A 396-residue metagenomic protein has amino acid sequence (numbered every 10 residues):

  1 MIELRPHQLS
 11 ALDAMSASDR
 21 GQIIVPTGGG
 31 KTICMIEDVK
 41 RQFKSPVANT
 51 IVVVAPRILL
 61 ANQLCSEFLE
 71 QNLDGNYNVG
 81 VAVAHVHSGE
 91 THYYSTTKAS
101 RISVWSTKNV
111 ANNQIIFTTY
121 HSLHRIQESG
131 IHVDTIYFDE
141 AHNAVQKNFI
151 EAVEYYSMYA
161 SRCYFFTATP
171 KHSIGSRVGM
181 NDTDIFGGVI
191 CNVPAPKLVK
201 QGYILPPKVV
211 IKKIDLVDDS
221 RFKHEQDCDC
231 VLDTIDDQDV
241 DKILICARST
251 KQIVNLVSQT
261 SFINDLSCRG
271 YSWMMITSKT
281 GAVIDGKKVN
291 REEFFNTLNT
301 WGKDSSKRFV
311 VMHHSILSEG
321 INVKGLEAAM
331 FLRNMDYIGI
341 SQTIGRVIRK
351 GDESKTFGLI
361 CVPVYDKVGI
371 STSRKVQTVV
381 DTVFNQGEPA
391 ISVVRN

Functional and structural regions predicted by a protein language model:
M1-I24: Conserved pre-motif I regulatory segment
S18-D38: Walker A/P-loop
T32-E37, Q42, V47-N72, V83 (+1 more regions): Conserved Walker A/P-loop ATP-binding site and its immediately adjacent core in helicase/helicase-like ATPase domains
L59-T97, N264: Conserved helix-turn-beta segment of the N-terminal RecA-like "Helicase ATP-binding" lobe in SF1/SF2 helicases
I102-A152, H313-S315: Conserved RecA-like ASCE ATPase "motif II neighborhood" in helicase/translocase motors
H142-N143, S278-I391: Conserved RecA-like P-loop NTPase helicase motor core
N143-I204: Post-DEXD/H (motif II) to motif III coupling segment of the RecA-like Helicase ATP-binding lobe
G188-V254, Q259-T260: Conserved interdomain linker/interface between the two RecA-like ATPase lobes of SF2 helicase motors
